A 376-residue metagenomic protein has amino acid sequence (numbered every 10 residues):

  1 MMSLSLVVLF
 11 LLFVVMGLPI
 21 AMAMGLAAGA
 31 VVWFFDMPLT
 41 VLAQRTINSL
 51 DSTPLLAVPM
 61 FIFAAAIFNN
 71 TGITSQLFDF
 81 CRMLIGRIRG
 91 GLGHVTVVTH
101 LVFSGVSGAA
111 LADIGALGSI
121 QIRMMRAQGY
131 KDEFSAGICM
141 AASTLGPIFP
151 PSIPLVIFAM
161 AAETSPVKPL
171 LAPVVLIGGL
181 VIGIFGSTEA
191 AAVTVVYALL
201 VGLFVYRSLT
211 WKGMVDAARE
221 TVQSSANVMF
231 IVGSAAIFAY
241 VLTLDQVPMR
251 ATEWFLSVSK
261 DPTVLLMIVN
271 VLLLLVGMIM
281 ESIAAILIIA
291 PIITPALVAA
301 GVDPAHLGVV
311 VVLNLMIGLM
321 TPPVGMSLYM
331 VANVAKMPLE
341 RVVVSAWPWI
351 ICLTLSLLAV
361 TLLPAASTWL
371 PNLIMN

Functional and structural regions predicted by a protein language model:
M1-N376: Alpha-helical transmembrane segments of multi-pass membrane transport proteins
